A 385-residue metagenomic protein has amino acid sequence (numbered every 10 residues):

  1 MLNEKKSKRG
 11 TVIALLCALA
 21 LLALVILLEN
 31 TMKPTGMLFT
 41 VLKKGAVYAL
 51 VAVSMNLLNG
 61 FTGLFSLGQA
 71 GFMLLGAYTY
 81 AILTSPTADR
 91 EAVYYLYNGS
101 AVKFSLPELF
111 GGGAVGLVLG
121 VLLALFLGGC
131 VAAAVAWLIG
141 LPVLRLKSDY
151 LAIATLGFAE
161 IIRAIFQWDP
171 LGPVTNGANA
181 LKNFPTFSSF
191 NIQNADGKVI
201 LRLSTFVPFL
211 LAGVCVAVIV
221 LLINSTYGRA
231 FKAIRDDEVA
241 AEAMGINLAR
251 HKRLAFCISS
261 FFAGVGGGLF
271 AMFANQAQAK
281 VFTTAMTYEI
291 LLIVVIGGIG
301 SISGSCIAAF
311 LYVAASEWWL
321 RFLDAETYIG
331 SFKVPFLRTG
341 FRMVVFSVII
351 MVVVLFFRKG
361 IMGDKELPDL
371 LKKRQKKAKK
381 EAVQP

Functional and structural regions predicted by a protein language model:
L2-P385: Transmembrane alpha-helices and adjacent helix-loop boundaries
